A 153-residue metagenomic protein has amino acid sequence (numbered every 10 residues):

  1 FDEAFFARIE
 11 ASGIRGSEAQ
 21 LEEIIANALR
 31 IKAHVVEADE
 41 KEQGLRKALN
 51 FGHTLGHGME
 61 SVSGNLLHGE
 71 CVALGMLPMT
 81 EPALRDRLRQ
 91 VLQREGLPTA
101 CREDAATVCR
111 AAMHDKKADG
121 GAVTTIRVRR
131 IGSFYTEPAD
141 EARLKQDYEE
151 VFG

Functional and structural regions predicted by a protein language model:
F1-L49: Carboxylate- and glycine-rich phosphate/diphosphate-binding segment that chelates Mg2+/Mn2+
E18-Q20, N65-G69, A118: Structural motif
E40-E42, S61-L66: A short glycine/serine-rich beta->alpha loop
A48, G52, N65, C71 (+1 more regions): Short glycine- and Lys/Arg-enriched binding-loop motifs that mark or flank ligand-binding interfaces
F51-M59: Active-site His/Glu-centered metal-binding helix of metallohydrolases
H53, M76, I131: Residue-level signal for inorganic ion chemistry
G64-P98: Active-site pocket-lining segment
L84-G153: C-terminal charged capping/lid subdomain of soluble metabolic enzymes
